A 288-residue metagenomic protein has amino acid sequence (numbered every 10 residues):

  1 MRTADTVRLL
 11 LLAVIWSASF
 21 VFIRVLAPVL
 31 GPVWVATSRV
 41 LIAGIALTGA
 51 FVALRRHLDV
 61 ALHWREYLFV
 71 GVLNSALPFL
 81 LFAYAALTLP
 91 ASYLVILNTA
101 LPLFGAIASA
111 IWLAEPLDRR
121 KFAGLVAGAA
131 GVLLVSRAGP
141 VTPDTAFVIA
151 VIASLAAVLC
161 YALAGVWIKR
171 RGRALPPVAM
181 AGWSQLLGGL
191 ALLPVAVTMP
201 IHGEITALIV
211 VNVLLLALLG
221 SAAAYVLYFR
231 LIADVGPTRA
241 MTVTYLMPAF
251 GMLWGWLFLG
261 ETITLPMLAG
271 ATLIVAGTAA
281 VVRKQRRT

Functional and structural regions predicted by a protein language model:
M1-T37, Y84, P143-R170: Glycine-/small-residue-enriched transmembrane alpha-helix faces in small-molecule transporters and effluxers
A13, A36-S38, S75, F79 (+3 more regions): Helix-helix packing/entry segments at the starts of transmembrane helices
I15, S19-F20, T48-N98, L134 (+1 more regions): Specific transmembrane alpha-helical segments of multi-pass solute transporters/efflux pumps, especially DMT/EamA
S17, V21, T48, G71-A76 (+9 more regions): Hydrophobic/small/kink-forming positions within alpha-helical transmembrane segments of polytopic membrane proteins
L26, V35, R39, A85 (+8 more regions): Hydrophobic/aromatic residues within transmembrane alpha-helices of multi-pass small-molecule transporters
A46-L58, F82, L101-V126, A249-A269: C-terminal transmembrane-helix exit sites in multi-pass transporters
L47, G105-I107, I111, L125 (+3 more regions): Transmembrane alpha-helical segments that form core, pore/gating elements of small-molecule transporters/exporters
L47, L68, A108, L117-G139 (+4 more regions): Hydrophobic transmembrane alpha-helices of multi-pass small-molecule transport proteins
